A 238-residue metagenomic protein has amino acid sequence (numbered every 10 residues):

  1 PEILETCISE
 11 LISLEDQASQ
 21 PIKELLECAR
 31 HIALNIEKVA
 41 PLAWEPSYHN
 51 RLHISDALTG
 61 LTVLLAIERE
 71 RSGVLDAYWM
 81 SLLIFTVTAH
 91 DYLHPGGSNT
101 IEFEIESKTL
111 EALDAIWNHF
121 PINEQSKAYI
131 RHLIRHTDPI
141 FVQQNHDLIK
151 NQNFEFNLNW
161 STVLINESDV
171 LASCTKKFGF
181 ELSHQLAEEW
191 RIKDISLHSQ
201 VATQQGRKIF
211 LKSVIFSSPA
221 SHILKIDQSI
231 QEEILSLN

Functional and structural regions predicted by a protein language model:
P1-I12, Y48, G60-W79, A89 (+3 more regions): Divalent metal-dependent phosphate-bond-processing catalytic cores, especially two-metal-ion Mg2+/Mn2+ enzymes that act
P1-L42: Non-catalytic interface/linker regions that flank or bridge core catalytic/transmembrane domains
P21-L25, R71-L82, H119-D138: Acidic/histidine metal-binding catalytic segments
A29-E37, L83-V87, I130-D138, L164-S168: Short alpha-helical scaffolding segments that buttress acidic/His motifs in well-ordered protein cores
R30-L58, L93: Active-site flanking loop/helix segments enriched in acidic
N50-I54, Y78, E102: Aromatic-acidic/polar surface patches that form glycan- and anion
S55-L64, E104-H119: An active-site-proximal "capping" alpha-helix that borders the catalytic cofactor pocket
D91-I105: Catalytic Zn2+-binding segment of zinc metalloproteases
